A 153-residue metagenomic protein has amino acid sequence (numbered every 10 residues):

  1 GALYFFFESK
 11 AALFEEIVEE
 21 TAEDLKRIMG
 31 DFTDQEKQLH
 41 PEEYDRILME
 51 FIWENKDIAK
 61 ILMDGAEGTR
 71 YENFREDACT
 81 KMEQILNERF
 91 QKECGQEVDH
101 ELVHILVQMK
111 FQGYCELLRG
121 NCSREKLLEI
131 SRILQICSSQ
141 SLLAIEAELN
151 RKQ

Functional and structural regions predicted by a protein language model:
G1-A12: Helix-turn-helix
F7, D64-G68: Short helix-capping/turn signature of helix-turn-helix
A11-V18, Q38, E42-D45, Y71-E76 (+2 more regions): Amphipathic, non-membrane alpha-helical segments in soluble helical-bundle scaffolds
A12, I47, D77, K81 (+3 more regions): Alpha-helical elements of Rossmann-like donor-binding domains used by nucleotide-donor carbohydrate transfer enzymes
E15-Y44, K60: Amphipathic alpha-helical linker/stalk segments
E23, G30, E50, E67-C94 (+1 more regions): Amphipathic alpha-helical packing segments from all-alpha helical-bundle domains
R46-E54, G65: Helix-loop "lid/cap" segments that line or gate small-molecule binding pockets
K60, D64, F90-Q153: Hydrophobic/aromatic-rich alpha-helical bundle segments in the mid-to-C-terminal region
